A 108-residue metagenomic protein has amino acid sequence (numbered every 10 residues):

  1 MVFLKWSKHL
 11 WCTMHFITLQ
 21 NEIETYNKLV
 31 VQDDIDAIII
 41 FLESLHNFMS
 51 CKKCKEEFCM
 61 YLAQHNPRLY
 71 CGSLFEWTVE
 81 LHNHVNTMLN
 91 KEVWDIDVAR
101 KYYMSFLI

Functional and structural regions predicted by a protein language model:
M1-I108: Terminal, compositionally biased segments used for targeting/anchoring and flexible tails
